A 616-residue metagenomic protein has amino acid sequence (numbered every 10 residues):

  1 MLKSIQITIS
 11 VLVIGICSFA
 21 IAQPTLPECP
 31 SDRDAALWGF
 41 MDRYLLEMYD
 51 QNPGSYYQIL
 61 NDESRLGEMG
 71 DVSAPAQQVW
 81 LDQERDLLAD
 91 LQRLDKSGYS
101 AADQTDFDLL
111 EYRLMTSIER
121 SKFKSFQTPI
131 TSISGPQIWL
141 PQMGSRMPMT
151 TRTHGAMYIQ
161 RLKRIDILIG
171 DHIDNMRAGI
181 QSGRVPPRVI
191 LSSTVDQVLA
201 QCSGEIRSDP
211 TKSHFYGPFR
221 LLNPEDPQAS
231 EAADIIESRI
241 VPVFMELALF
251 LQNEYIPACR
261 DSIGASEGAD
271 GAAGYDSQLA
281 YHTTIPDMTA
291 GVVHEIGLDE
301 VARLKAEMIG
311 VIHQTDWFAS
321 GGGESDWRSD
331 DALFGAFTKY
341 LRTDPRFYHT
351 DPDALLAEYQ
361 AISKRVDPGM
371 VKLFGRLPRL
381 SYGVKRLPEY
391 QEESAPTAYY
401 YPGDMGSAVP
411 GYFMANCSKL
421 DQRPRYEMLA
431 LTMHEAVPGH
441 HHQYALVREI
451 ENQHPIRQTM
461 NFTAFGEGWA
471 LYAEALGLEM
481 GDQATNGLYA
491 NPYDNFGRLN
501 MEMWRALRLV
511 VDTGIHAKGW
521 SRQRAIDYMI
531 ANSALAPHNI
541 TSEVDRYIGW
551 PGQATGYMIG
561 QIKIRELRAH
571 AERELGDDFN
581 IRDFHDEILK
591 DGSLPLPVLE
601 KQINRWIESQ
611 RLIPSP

Functional and structural regions predicted by a protein language model:
M1-I9: Bacterial N-terminal signal peptides that target proteins for export
T8-S18: Bacterial N-terminal signal peptides
Q23-P616: N-terminal maturation segment of proteins
